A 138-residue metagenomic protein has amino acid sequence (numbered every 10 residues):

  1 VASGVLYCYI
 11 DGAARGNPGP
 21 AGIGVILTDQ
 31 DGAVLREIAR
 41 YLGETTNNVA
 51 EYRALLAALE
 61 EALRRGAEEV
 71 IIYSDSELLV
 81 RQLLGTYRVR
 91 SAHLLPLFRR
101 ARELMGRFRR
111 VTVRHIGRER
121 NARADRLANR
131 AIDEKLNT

Functional and structural regions predicted by a protein language model:
V1-V49, L59-E68: RNase H-like nuclease fold core
I10-N17, L56-N129, E134-L136: RNase H catalytic domain
E51, L55: Short, conserved alpha-helix that lines the donor NDP-sugar binding/gating region of sugar-transfer enzymes
